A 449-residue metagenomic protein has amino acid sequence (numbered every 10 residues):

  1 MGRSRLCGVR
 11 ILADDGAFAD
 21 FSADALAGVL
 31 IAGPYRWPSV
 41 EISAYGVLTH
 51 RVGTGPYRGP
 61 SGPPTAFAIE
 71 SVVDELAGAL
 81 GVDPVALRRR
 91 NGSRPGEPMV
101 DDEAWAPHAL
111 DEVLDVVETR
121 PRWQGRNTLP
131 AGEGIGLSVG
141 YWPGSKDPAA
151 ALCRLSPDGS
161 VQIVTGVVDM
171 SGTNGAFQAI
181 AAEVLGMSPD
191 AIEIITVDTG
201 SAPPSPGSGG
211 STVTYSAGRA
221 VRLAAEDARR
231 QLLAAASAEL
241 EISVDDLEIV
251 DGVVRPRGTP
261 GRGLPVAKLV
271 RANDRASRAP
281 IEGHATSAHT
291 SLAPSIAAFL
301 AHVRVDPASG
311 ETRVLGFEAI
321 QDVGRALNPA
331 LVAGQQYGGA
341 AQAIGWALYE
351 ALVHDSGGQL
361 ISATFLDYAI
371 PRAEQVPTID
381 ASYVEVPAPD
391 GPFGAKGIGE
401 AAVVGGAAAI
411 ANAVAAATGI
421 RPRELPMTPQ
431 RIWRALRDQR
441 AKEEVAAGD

Functional and structural regions predicted by a protein language model:
M1-T65, A131-D449: Gly/Pro-rich active-site capping loops and adjacent beta-alpha segments that organize cofactor/substrate pockets
G78, N91, V332: ATP-dependent carboxylate activation and anion-phosphoryl transfer catalytic cores that bind Mg-ATP to form
V82: Basic (Lys/Arg-enriched) interaction patch that binds polyanionic ligands
V85: Conserved glycine-bearing catalytic or ligand-binding loops at nucleotide- and phosphate-handling centers of large
R89-L155, I370: Accessory "access/gating" subregions that flank catalytic or transport cores
